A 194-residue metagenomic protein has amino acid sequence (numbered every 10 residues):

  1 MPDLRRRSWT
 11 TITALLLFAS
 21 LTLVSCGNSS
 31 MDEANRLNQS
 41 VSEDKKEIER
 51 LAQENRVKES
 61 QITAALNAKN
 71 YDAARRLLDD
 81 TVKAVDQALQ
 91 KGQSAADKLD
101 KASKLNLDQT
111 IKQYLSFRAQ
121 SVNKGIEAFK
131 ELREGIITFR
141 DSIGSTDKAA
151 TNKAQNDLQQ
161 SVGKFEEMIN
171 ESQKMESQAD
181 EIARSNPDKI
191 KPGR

Functional and structural regions predicted by a protein language model:
M1-S25: Sec-dependent bacterial lipoprotein signal peptides
P2, Q160-K164, M168-E171, M175-Q178: N-terminal membrane-sensor/transducer module of prokaryotic signaling receptors
C26-D86, P187-G193: Immediate post-signal-peptide N-terminus of mature secreted/exported proteins
D44-A52, L78-F165: Long, amphipathic, charge-rich alpha-helical segments that form helical bundles/coiled-coils
I62-A68, E131-G135, E167-K174: Juxtamembrane/interfacial segments around transmembrane helices
S172-R194: Short, low-complexity, Pro/Ser/Thr/Gly-rich segments in the mature regions of secreted, periplasmic
